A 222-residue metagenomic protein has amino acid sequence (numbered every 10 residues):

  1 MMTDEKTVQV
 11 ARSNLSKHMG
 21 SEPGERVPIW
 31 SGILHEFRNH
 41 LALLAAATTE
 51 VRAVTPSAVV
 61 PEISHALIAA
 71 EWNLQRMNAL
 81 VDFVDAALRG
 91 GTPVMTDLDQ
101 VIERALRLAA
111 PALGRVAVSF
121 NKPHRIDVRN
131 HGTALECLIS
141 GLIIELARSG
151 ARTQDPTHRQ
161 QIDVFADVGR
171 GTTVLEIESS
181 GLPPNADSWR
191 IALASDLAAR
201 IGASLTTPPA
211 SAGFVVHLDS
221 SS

Functional and structural regions predicted by a protein language model:
D4, V8, N14-H18, E22-I29 (+2 more regions): Histidine phosphotransfer helical core of two-component systems
P28-G32, E36-N39, A45-A47, G132-Q160 (+1 more regions): Conserved ATP-binding N-box helix of the HATPase_c
A47, I63-R115: Conserved DHp (HisKA) dimerization/phosphotransfer helix of two-component histidine kinases, i.e., the long coiled-coil
E103-V116, G141-R148, R200: Conserved short alpha-helical segment within the C-terminal cytosolic histidine kinase catalytic core
A117-D127, H131-T133: Conserved catalytic submotifs in the C-terminal HATPase_c
D155-G171: Short beta-strand/loop element within the Bergerat-fold HATPase_c
D167-S195: Glycine-rich/acidic phosphate-handling loop/turn and adjacent ATP-lid/helix of nucleotide-binding kinase/ATPase domains
I201-F214: Glycine-rich ATP-binding loops of the HATPase_c
